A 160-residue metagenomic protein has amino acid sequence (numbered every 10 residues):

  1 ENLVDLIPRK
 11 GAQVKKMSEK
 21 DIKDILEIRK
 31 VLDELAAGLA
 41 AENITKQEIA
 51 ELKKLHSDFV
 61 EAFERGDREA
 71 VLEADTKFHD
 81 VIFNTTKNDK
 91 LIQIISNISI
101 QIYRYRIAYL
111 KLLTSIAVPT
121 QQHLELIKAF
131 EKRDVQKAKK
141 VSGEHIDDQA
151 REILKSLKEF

Functional and structural regions predicted by a protein language model:
E1-E42, D80, N84, K90 (+1 more regions): Short linear motifs at protein or domain termini
S18-D21, Y105-Y109: Short alpha-helical transmembrane interface motifs in multi-pass membrane proteins
I22-I25, D33, I49-L52, V71 (+4 more regions): A general structural signal for well-ordered alpha-helical segments in protein cores
L35-E64: Amphipathic alpha-helical dimerization/coiled-coil segments that flank or bridge DNA-binding/regulatory modules
K53-R65, K77, I100, I107-F160: C-terminal all-alpha effector/ligand-binding and dimerization domain of prokaryotic HTH-type transcriptional repressors
D89-K90, D134: Non-DNA-binding regulatory cores of transcription-related proteins, predominantly C-terminal effector-binding
